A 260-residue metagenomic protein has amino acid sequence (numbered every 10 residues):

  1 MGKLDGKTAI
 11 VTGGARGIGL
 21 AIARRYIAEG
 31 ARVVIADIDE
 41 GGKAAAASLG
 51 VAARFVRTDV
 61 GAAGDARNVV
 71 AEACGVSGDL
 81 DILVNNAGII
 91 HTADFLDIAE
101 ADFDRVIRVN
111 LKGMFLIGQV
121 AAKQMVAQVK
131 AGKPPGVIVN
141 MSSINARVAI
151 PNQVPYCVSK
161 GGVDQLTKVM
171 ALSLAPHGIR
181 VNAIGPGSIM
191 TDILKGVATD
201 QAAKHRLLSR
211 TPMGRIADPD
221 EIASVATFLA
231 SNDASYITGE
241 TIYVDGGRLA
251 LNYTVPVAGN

Functional and structural regions predicted by a protein language model:
D94-F95, A99-I107, L207: Substrate-binding pocket helix/loop in short-chain dehydrogenase/reductase
L96, V148-V154, P176, G214 (+2 more regions): Active-site loop immediately N-terminal to the catalytic Tyr-X3-Lys motif of short-chain dehydrogenase/reductase
G118, S159, T167: Active-site helix of classical SDR
K123, L172-P176, S235: Alpha-helical segment proximal to the catalytic Tyr-Lys
S143: Residue(s) in the substrate-gating loop at a strand-loop-helix junction that position the organic substrate next
A183, A202-D233, I237, G246: C-terminal helical subdomain
T238-N260: Short C-terminal tail/terminal secondary-structure segment of NAD(P)H-dependent dehydrogenase/reductase domains
